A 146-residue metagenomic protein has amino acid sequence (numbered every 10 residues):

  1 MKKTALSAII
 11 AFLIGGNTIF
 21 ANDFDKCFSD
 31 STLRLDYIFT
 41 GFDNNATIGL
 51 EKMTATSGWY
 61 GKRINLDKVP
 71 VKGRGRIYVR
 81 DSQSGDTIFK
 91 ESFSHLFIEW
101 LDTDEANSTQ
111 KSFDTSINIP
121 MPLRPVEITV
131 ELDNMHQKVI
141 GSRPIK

Functional and structural regions predicted by a protein language model:
M1-A5: Positively charged n-region of N-terminal signal peptides that target proteins for export
S7-G16: Bacterial N-terminal signal peptides
I19-A21: Boundary at the C-terminal end of the N-terminal hydrophobic targeting segment
D23, F28-K68: Short amphipathic, basic-aromatic surface patches that mediate peripheral association with negatively charged
F28, K68-G73, Q110-S112, M121-L123: Short, surface-exposed loop/turn motifs at beta-strand boundaries within globular domains
V69-F93: Extended low-complexity, serine/threonine- and proline-enriched intrinsically disordered segments
I88-S108, P144-I145: Solvent-exposed serine/threonine-rich low-complexity stretches and specific carbohydrate-binding patches
N107-K146: Extended acidic/polar, glycine-enriched regions that form or flank non-catalytic beta-rich accessory modules
